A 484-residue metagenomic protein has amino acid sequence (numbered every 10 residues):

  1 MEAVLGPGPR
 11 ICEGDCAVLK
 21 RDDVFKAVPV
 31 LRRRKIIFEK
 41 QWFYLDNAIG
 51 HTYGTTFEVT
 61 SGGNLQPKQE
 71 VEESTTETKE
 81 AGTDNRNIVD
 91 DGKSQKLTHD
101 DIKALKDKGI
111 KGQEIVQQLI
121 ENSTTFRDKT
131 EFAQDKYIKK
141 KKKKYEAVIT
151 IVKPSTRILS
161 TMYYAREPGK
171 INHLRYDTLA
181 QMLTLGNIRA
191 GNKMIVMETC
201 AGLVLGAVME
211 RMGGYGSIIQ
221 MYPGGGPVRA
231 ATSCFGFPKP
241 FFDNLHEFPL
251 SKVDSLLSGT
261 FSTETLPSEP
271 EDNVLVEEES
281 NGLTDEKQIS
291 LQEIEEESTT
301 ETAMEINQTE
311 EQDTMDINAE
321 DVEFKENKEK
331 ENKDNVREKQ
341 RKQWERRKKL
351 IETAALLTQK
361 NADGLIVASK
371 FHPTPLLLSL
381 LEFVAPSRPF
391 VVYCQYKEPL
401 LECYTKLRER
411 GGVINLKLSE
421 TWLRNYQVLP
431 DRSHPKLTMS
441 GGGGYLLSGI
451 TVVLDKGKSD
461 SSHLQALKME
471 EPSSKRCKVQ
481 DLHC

Functional and structural regions predicted by a protein language model:
M1-K170, L174, A180, M212-G216 (+8 more regions): Intrinsically disordered, low-complexity glycine/charged-rich regulatory or linker segments that flank or connect
E2-G6, G225-R229, L377-S448: C-terminal substrate-binding/active-site "lid" region of AdoMet-derived donor-dependent transferases
T184-R189, T358: Glycine-rich helix-loop-beta junction characteristic of Rossmann-like nucleotide cofactor-binding loops
R189-G202, G206-M209, Y215-G225: Conserved class I S-adenosyl-L-methionine
A190-G191, G214-Y215, V384-F390: Short glycine-dipeptide loop
A230-E279, R337, E409-R410: Acidic, Ser/Thr-rich peripheral helices and adjacent loops at domain boundaries
K252-T260, S268-E269, N273, E329-L365: A short acidic, Gly/Pro-enriched loop at the edge of an enzyme's catalytic core that lines a small-molecule cofactor
A362-P375, C394: A short SAM/SAH-binding and catalytic strip from SAM-dependent methyltransferases
